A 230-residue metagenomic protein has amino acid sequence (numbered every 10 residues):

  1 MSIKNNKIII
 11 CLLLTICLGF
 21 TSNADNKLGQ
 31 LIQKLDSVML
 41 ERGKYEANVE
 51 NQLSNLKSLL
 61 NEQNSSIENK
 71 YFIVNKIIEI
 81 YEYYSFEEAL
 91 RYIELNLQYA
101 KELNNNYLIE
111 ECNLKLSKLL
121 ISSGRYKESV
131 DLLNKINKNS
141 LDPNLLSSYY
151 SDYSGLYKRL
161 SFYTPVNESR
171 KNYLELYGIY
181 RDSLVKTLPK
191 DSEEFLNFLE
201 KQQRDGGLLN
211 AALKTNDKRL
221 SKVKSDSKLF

Functional and structural regions predicted by a protein language model:
S2-I10: Bacterial N-terminal signal peptides that target proteins for export
I10-G19: Bacterial N-terminal signal peptides
F20-F230: A "functional boundary" signal
